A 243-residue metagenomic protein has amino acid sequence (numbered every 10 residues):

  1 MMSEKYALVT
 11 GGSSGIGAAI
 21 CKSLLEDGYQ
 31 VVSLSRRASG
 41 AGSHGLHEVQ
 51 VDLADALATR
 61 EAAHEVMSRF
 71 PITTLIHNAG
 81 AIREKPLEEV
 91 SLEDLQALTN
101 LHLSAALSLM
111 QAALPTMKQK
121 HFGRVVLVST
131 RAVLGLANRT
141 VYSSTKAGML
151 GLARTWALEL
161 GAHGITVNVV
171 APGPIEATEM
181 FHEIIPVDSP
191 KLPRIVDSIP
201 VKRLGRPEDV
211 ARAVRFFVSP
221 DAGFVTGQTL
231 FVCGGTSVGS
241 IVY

Functional and structural regions predicted by a protein language model:
S13-S14: Conserved glycine-rich cofactor-binding loop
H44, A162, I175-I199, G239-Y243: A glycine/serine/threonine-rich, flexible loop-to-helix segment that serves as the NAD(P) cofactor-binding "lid"
N78-E84, G235: Conserved NAD(P)H cofactor-binding loop of Rossmann-fold oxidoreductase domains
P86-L87, D94-T99, K191, I195: Substrate-binding pocket helix/loop in short-chain dehydrogenase/reductase
P115, L158-A162, G223: Alpha-helical segment proximal to the catalytic Tyr-Lys
V126-G148, A153-A162, P174: Catalytic loop of short-chain dehydrogenase/reductase
R215, T226-Y243: Short C-terminal tail/terminal secondary-structure segment of NAD(P)H-dependent dehydrogenase/reductase domains
